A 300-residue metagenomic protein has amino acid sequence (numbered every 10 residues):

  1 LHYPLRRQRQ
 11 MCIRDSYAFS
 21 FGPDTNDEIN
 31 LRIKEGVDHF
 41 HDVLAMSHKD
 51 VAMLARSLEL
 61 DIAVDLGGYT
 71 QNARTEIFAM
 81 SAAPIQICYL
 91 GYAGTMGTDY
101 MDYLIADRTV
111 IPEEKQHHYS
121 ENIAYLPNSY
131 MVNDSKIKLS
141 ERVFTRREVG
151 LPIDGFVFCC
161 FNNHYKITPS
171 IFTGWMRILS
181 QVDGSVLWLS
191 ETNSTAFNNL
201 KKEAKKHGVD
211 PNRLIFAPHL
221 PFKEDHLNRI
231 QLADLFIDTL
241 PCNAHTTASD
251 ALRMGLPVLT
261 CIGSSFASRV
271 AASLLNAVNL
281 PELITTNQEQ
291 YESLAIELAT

Functional and structural regions predicted by a protein language model:
L1-I13: Single conserved hydrophobic/aromatic residue that forms the stacking wall/gate of nucleotide- or nucleobase-binding
K34-F40, L200-L220: Nucleotide-activated donor-binding/catalytic signature segment of Leloir-type glycosyltransferases, i.e., the conserved
V43-V51, L214-N228: Conserved active-site histidine-acidic residue motif and adjacent donor-binding/catalytic loop of glycosyltransferases
E59-A63, R229-P241: Acidic donor-binding loop of glycosyltransferase active sites
S81-V143: Active-site-proximal region of nucleotide-activated glycan assembly enzymes, centered on histidine/acidic-rich loops
L139-V157: Nucleotide-sugar donor-binding and catalytic loop/hinge architecture of NDP-sugar-dependent glycosyltransferases
P152-T168, F172: Conserved donor-binding/catalytic core segment of Leloir-type glycosyltransferases
L235, T239-T300: Catalytic binding pocket for nucleotide-activated donors in carbohydrate/polymer assembly enzymes
